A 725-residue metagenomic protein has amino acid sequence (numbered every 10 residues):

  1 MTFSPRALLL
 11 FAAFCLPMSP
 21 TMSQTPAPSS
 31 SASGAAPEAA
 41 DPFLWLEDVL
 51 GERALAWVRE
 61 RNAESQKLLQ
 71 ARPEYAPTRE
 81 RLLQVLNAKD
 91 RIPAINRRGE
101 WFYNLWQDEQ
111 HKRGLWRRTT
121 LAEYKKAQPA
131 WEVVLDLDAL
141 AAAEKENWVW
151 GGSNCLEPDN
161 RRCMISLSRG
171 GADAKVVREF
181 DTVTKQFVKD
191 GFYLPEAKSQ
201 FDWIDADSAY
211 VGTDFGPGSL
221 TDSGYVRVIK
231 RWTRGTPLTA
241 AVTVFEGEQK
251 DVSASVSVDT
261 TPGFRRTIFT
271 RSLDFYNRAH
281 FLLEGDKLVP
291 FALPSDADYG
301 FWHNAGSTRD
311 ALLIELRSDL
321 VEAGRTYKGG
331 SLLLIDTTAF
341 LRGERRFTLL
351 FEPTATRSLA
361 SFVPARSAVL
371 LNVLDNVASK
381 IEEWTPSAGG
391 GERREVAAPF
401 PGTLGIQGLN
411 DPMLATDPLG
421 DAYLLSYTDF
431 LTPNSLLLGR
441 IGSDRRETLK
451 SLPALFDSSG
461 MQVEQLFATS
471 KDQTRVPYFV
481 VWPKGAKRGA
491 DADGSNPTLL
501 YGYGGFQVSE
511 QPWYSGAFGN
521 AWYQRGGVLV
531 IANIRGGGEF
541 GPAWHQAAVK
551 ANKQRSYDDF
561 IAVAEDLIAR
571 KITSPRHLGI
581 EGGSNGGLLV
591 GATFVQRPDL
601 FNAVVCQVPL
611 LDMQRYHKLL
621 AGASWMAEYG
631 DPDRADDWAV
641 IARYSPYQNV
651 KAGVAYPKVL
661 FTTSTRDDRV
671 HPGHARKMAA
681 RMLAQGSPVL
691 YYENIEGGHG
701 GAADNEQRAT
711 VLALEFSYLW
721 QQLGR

Functional and structural regions predicted by a protein language model:
M1-L9: Bacterial N-terminal signal peptides that target proteins for export
L8, F14-P17, T21-A422, S426-N434 (+6 more regions): Beta-propeller folds
W45, L115, V133, T243 (+9 more regions): Conserved beta-strand positions that form and line the central face of beta-propeller blades
E109, G170, L194, D202 (+27 more regions): Active-site-proximal structural scaffolding
E123-A127, G170-A172, T182-Q186, I204 (+11 more regions): Secondary-structure transition/capping motifs at alpha-helix termini and the adjoining loop/turn into the next element
L135-D159, S166-A174, Q186-G191, P399 (+8 more regions): Cap/lid segment of the alpha/beta-hydrolase catalytic domain
F264-R265, N277-R278, R309-A311, Y327-L332 (+22 more regions): Active-site lining segments that contact anionic ligands and/or coordinate catalytic metals
F518, R525, I531-R725: Active-site-proximal cap/loop segments of hydrolase catalytic domains
